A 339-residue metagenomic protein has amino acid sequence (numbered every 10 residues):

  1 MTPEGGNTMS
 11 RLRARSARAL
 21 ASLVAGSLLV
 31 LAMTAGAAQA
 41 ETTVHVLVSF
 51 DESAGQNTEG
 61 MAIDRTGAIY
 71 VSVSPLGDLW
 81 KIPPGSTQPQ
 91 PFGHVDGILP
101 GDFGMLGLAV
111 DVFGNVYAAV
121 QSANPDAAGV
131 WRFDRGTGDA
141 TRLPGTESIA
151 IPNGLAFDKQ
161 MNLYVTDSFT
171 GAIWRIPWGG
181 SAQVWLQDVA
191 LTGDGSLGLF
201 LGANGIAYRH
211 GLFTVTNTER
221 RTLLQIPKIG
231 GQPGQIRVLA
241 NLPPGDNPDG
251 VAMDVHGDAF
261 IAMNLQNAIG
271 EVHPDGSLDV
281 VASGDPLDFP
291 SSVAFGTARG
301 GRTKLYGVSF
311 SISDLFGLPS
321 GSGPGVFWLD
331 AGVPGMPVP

Functional and structural regions predicted by a protein language model:
P3-A40: Secretory targeting and sorting signals
T43-E52, Q88-L99, D139-G145, Q183-S196 (+2 more regions): A short beta-strand motif characteristic of beta-propeller blades
D51-A68, G97-V120, N124, T146-L163 (+5 more regions): Beta-rich, blade/repeat-based domains predominating in secreted/periplasmic proteins but also intracellular
S74, Q121-A123, S168-F169, T218-E219 (+2 more regions): Short loop/turn segments immediately following the C-termini of beta-strands
D78-W80, G129-W131, A172-R175, T222-L224 (+2 more regions): A short loop-to-beta-strand structural motif that recurs across blades of beta-propeller domains
P83-T87, F133-G138, P177-S181, P227-Q232 (+2 more regions): Short loop/turn segments that connect beta-strands within beta-propeller blades
R132-W178, A182-L186: Hydrophobic alpha-helical segments and helix pairs
A294-P339: Blade-level signature of beta-propeller repeat domains, shared across WD40, Kelch, NHL, RCC1 and BNR/Asp-box propellers
